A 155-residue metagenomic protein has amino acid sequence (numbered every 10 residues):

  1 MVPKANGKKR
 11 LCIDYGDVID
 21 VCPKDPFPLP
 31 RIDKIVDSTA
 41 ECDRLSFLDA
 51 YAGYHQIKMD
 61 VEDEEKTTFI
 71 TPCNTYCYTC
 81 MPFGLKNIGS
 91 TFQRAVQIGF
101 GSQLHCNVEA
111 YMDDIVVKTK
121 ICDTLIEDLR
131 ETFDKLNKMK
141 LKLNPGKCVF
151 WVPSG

Functional and structural regions predicted by a protein language model:
M1-G155: Retroelement reverse transcriptase polymerase core
